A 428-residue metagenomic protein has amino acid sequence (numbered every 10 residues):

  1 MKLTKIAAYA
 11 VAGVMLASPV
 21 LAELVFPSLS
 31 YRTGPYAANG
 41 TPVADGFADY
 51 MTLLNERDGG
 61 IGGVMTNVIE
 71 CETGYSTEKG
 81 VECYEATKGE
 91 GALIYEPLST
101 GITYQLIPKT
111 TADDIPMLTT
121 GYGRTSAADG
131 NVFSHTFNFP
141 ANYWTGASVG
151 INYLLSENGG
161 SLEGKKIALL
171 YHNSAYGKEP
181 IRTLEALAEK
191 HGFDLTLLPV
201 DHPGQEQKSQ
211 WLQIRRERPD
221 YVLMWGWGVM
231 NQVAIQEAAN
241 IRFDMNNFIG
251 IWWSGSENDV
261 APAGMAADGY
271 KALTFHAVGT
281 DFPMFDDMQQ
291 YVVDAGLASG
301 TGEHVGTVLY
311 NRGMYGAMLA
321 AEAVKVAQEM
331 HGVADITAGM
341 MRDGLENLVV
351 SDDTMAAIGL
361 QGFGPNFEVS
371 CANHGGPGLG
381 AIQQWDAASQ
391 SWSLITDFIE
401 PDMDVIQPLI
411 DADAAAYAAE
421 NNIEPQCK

Functional and structural regions predicted by a protein language model:
L16-A22: Sec/Tat signal peptide C-region and signal peptidase I cleavage site
L24-P42, L98, K166-H172: Short beta-strand segments enriched in small/hydrophobic residues
V25, A38-A48, R57-G130, F139 (+2 more regions): Beta-alpha junction/loop-to-helix N-cap segments that form part of ligand/metal-binding clefts
T73, M117-T119, R124-A128, P203 (+2 more regions): Venus flytrap/periplasmic-binding-protein-like
T87-T100, P116-T120, K166-L170, L197 (+4 more regions): Periplasmic-binding protein-like
T125-S126, S134-R242, G279-D286: Extracellular/periplasmic Venus flytrap/periplasmic-binding protein
A238-A317, P401, E424: Extracellular/periplasmic periplasmic-binding protein-like sensory domains
L297-Y310, A321-T396, P401: Segments of small-molecule ligand-sensing domains
